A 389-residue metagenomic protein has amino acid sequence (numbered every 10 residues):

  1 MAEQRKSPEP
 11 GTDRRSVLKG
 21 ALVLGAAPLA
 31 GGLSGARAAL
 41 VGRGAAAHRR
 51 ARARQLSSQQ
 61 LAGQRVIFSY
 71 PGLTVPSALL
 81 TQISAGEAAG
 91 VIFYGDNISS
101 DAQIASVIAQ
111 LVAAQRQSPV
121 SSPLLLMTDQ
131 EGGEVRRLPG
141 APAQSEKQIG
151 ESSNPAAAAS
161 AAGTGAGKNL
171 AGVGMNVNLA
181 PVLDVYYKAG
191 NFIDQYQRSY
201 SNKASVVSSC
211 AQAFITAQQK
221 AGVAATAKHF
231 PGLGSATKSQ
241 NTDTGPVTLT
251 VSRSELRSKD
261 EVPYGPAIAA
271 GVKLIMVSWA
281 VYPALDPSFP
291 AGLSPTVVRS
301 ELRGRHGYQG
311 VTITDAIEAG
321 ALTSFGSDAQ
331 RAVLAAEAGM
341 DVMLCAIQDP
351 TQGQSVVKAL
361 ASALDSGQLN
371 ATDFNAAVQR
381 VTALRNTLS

Functional and structural regions predicted by a protein language model:
M1-T12, G25-G31, A39-L40: N-terminal secretory signal peptides
G11, G31-S58: C-terminal segment of N-terminal export signals and the immediately downstream linker at the start of the mature
D13-L22: N-terminal export leaders
R49-T74: Boundary/entry segment of secreted carbohydrate-active catalytic domains
Q64-F68, A89-I92, L126-T128, N178-L179 (+3 more regions): Hydrophobic faces of well-ordered beta-strands that scaffold small-molecule active sites in alpha/beta enzyme cores
A78, S99-V120, V206-L369: Second-shell residues forming the walls of enzyme active-site clefts
Q115-P142, G163-Y186, V207-G232: Glycine-rich, aromatic-flanked loop segments that form ligand/cofactor-binding clefts across common enzyme folds
A359-S362, S366-S389: Mid-to-C-terminal alpha-helical segments outside catalytic/metal-binding sites
